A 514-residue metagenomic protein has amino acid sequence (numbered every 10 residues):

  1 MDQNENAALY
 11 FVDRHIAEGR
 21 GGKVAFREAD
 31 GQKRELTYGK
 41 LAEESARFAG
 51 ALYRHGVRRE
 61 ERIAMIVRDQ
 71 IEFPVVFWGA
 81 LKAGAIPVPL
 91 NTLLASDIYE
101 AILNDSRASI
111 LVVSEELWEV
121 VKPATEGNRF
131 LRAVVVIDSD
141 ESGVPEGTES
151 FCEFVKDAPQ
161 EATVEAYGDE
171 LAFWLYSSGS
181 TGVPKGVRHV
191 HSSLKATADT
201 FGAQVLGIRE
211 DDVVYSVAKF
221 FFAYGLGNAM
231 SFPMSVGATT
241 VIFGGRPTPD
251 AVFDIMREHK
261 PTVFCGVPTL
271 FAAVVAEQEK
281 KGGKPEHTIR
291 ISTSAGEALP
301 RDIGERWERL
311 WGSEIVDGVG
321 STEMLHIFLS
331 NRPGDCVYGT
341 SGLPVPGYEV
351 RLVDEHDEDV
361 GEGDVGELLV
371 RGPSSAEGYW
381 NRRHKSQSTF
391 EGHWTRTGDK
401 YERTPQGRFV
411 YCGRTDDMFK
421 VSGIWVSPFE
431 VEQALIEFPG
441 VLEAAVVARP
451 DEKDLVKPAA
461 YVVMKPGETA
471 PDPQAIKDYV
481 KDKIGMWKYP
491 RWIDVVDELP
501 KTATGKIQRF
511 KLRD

Functional and structural regions predicted by a protein language model:
G22-Q70, P74-W78, A95-E100, C152-E153: Conserved AMP-binding/adenylate-forming core of the ANL superfamily
G22-V24, V136, D157-Y176, V183 (+1 more regions): Conserved pre-ATP/AMP-binding loop-to-beta segment of ANL
D30, R34, E116-G168, Q278: ANL superfamily adenylate-forming
E35-G39, E165, A172-A196: Conserved AMP-binding A3 loop
L94, L111-V113, R257, F264 (+6 more regions): AMP-binding/adenylate-forming catalytic core of the ANL superfamily
R107-S109, E126-D138, D212-Y215, V241 (+2 more regions): Conserved helix-loop-beta element of the AMP-binding
K195-S216, F221-T262, E277-Q278: Conserved AMP-binding/adenylation subdomain of ANL enzymes
P261-G266, A276-V337, E349: Gly/Ser/Thr-rich phosphate-binding loop
